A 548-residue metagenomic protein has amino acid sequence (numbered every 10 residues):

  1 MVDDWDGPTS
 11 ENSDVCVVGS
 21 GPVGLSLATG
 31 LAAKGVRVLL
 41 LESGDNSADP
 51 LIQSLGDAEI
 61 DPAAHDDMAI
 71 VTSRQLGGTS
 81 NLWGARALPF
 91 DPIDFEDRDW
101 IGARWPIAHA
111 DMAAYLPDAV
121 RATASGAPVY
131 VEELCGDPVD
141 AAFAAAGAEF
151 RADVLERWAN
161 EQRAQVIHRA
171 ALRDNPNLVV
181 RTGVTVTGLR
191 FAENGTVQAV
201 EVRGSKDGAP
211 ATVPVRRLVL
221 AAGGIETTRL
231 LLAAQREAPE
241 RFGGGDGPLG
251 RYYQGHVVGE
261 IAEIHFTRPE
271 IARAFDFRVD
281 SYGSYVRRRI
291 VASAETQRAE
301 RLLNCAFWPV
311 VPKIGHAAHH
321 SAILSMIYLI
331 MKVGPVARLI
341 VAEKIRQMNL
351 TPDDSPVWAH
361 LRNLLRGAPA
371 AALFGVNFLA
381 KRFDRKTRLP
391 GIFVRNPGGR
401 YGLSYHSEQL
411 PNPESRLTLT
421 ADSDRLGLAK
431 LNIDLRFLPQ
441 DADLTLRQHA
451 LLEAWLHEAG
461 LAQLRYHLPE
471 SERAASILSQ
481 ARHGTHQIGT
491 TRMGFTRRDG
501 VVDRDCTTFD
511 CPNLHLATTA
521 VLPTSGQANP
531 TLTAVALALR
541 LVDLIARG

Functional and structural regions predicted by a protein language model:
M1-V15, A33-K34, R547: Extreme N-terminal leader/targeting segments of oxidoreductases
G19-P22, S43, T519: Glycine-rich Rossmann-fold phosphate-binding loop(s) that bind the pyrophosphate of adenine dinucleotide cofactors
A32-Q53: Glycine-rich FAD pyrophosphate-binding loop
A33, A69, L189, E201-R278 (+4 more regions): Glycine-rich loop(s) and the adjacent beta-strand/alpha-helix scaffold that form part
A58-E132, R273, S404, L410-T420 (+1 more regions): Redox-cofactor-proximal catalytic regions of oxidoreductases
W100-E193, V197-A199, Q480-H483: Conserved redox-cofactor binding core of oxidoreductases
R181-A192, A380-R416, L426-S525, T531: A glycine-rich dinucleotide-binding beta-alpha-beta segment and adjacent secondary-structure elements that constitute
D246-L249, V258, A262-A429, G484-Q487 (+3 more regions): FAD cofactor-binding and catalytic pocket of flavoenzymes
